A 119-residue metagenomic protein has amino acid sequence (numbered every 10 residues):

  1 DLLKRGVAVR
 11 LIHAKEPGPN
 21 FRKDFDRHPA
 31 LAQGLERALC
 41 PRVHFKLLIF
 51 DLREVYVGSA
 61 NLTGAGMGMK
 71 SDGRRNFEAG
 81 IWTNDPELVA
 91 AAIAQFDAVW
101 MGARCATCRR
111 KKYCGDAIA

Functional and structural regions predicted by a protein language model:
D1-A119: PLD/PLD-like phosphodiesterase catalytic module centered on the HKD motif
